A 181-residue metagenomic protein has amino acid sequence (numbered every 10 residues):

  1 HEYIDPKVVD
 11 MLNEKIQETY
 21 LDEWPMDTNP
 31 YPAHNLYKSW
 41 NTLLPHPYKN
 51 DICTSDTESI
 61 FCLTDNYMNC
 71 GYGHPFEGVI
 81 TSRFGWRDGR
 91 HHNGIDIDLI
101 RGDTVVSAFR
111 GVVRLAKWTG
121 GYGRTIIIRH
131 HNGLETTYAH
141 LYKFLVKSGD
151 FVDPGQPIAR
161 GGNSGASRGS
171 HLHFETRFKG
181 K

Functional and structural regions predicted by a protein language model:
H1-V8: Extracellular/lumenal/periplasmic "stalk" regions immediately C-terminal to a signal peptide or transmembrane helix
V8, T137-H140, P157: Residue-level recognition of specific faces of alpha-helices
D10, K15-R124, P154: Surface-exposed, glycine-biased beta-strand/turn segments
R83, A116-K117, F144, G161-S164: Residue-level recognition of beta-strand microenvironments
R90-N93, S107-L145, S170-T176: Zn2+-dependent peptidoglycan hydrolase active-site motif and core
I97, T125-I128, D153-G165: Short hydrophobic beta/alpha edge segments that flank linear recognition/processing sites
D98, K147-Q156, E175-K181: Acidic, glycine-rich catalytic/binding loops that coordinate metals and/or anionic ligands
D103, A166-R168: A generic structural micro-feature
